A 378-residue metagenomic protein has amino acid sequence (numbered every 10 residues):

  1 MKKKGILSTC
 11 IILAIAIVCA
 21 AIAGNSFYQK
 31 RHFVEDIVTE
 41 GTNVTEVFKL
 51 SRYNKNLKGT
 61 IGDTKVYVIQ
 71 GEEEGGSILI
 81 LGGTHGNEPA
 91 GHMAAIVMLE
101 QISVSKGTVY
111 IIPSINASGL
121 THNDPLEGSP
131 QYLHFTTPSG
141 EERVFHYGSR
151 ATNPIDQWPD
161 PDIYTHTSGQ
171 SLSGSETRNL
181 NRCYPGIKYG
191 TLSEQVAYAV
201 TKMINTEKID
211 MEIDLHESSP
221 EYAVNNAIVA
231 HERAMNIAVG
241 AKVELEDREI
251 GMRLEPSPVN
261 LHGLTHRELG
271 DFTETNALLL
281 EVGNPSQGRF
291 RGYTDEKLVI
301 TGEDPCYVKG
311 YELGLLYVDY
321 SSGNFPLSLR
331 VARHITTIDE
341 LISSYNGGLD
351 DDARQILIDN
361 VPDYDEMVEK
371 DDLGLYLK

Functional and structural regions predicted by a protein language model:
K2-Y53, T60-Y67, Q101, L192-M211 (+2 more regions): C-terminal accessory segments enriched in acidic
I17, G76, M93-V97, P113: N-terminal, well-ordered alpha-helical segments
I69, I112-S114, E255: Conserved beta-strand termini and adjacent loop/short-helix elements that scaffold enzyme active sites in alpha/beta
Q70-S77: Proline/glycine-enriched tight loop/beta-turn segments at coil->beta junctions that connect or precede beta-strands
L79-G82: Short hydrophobic beta-strand that contains or immediately precedes a catalytic carboxylate
G86-A90, I96-L99: Membrane-embedded segments
P89-A90, S105-V243: Active-site/substrate-binding loop(s) of hydrolase catalytic cores
A95-T108: Short amphipathic alpha-helix adjacent to the substrate-entry channel of hydrolases
